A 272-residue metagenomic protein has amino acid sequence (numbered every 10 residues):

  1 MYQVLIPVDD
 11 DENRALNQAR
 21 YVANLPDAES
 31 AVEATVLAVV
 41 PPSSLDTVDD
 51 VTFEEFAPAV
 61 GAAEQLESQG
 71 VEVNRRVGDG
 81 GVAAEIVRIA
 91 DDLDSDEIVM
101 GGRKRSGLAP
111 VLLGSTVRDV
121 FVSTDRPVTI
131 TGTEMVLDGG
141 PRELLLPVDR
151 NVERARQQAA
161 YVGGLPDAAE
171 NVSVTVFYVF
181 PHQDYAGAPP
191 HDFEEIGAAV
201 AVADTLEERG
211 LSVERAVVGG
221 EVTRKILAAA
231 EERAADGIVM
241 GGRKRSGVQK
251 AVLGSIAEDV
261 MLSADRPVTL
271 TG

Functional and structural regions predicted by a protein language model:
M1-A15, V122-Q157, S263-G272: Intrinsically disordered or low-complexity boundary/linker segments at protein termini and domain junctions
Q3, A31-T35, E72, E143 (+2 more regions): Residues at the starts of beta-strands that form the adenosine-phosphate
D10-D11, P42, R103-S106, R150-N151 (+1 more regions): Short glycine-rich anion-binding loops that position phosphate/pyrophosphate groups of nucleotides and phosphorylated
N17, D46-V48, V111, R156-Q158 (+3 more regions): Short, well-ordered secondary-structure micro-motifs
Q18-A28, Q158-D167: Histidine-anchored nucleotide/phosphate-binding helix
E29-G61, V176-V200: Acidic, proline/glycine-rich short linear motifs
E67-I98, E208-M240, R245-S246, L262-S263: Structural beta-alpha unit
D92-V136, D236-G272: Gly/Ser-rich helix-loop-strand patches that form or flank binding pockets for ribonucleotide-derived cofactors
